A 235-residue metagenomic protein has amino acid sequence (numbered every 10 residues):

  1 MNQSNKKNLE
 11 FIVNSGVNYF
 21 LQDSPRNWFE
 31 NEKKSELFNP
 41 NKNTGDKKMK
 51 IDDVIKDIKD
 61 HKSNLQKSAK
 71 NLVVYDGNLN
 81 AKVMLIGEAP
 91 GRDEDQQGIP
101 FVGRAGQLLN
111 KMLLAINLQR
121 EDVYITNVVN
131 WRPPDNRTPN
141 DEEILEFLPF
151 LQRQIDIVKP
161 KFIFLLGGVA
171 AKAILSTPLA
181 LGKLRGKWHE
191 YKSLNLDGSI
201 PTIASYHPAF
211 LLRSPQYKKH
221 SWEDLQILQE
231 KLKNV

Functional and structural regions predicted by a protein language model:
M1-Q3: Short, small/acidic-rich helices and loops at N termini and domain boundaries of DNA replication/processing enzymes
K6-K7, F11-V235: A polyanion-binding, active-site-adjacent surface
